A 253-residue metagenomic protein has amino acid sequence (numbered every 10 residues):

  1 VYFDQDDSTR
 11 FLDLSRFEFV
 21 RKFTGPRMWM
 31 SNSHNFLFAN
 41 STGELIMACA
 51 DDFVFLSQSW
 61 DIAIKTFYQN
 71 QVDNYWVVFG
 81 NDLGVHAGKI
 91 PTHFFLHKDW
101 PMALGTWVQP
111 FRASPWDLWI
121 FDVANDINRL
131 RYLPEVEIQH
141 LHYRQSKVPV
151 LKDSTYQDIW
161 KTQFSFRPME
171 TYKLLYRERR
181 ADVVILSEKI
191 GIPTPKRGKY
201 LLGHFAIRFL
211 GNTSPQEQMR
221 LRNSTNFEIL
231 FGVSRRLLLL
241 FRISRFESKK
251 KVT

Functional and structural regions predicted by a protein language model:
V1-T24: Acidic donor-binding segment of Leloir-type glycosyltransferases
R21-M30, V54, L83-V85: Short, acidic/glycine-rich phosphate-metal binding loop used to engage nucleotide
N35-L45: Active-site nucleotide-sugar/metal-binding loop of Leloir-type enzymes
G43-V54: Short beta-strand-to-loop acidic/aromatic patch adjacent to the donor-nucleotide binding site
F53-V54, Q58-H93: Conserved donor NDP-sugar-binding/catalytic core segment of glycosyltransferases
A87-W100, L118: Short glycine- and hydrophobic/aromatic-rich loop-to-beta-strand nucleating segment in the catalytic cores
K98-S114, V123-L133: Aromatic-glycine-rich donor-binding/catalytic loop that engages nucleotide-sugar donors across glycosyltransferases
L118-T253: C-terminal catalytic/acceptor-binding lobe
